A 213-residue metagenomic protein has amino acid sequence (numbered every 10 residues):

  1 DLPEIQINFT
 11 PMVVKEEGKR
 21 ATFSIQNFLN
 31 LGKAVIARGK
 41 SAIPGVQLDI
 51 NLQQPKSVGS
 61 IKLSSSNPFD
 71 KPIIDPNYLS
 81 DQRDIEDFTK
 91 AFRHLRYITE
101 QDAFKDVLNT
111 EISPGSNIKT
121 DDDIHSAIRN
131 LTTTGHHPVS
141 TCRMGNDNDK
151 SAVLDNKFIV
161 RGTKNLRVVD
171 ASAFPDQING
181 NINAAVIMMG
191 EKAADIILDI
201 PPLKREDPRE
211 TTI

Functional and structural regions predicted by a protein language model:
D1-A185, A193-I213: FAD-dependent oxidoreductase catalytic-site/capping-region signature
